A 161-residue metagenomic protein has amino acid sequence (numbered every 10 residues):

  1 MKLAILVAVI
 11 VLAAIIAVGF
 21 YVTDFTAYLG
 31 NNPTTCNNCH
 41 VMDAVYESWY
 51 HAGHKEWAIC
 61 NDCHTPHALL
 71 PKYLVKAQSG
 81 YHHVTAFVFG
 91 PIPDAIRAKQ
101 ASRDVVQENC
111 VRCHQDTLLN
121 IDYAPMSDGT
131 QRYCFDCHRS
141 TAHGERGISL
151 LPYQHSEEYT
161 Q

Functional and structural regions predicted by a protein language model:
M1-Q161: Short sequence/structural segments immediately N-terminal
